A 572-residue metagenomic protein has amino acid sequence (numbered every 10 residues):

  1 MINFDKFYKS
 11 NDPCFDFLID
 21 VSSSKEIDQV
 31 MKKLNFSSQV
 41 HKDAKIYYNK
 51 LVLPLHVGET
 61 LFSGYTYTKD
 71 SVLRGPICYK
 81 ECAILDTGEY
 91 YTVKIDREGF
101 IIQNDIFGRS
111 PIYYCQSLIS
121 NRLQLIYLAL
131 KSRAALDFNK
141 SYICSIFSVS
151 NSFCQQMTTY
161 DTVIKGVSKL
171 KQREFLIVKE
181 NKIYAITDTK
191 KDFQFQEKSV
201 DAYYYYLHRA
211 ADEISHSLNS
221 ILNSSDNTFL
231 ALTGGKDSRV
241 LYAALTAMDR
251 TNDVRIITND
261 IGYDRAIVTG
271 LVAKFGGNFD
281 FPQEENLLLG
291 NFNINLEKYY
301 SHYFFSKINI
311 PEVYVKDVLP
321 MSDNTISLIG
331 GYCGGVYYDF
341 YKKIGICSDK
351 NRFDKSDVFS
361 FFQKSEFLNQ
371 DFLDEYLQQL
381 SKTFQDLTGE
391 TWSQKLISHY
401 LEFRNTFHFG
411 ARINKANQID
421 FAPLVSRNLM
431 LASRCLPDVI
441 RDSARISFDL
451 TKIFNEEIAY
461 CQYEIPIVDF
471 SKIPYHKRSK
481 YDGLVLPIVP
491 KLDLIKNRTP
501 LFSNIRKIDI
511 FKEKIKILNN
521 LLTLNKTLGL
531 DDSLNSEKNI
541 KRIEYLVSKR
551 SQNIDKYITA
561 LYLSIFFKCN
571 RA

Functional and structural regions predicted by a protein language model:
M1-L232, V240-L287: Cysteine-centered catalytic environments shared across enzyme families
I2, S10-P13, D28, S63 (+8 more regions): An N-terminal alpha-helical hairpin/helix-loop-helix interaction module that forms a charged, gly/pro-flexible surface
F4-F7, E180, D192-E390, A411-I458 (+4 more regions): ATP-dependent adenylate-handling active sites, centered on carboxylate activation for C-N bond formation
L125-C144, V149-S152, D442-Y475: Charge-dense polyanion-binding interfaces
D137-C144, Q385-L396, R441-D442, R542-A560 (+1 more regions): Structural motif
S145-Q155, Q394-R412, D449-I453, Q552-R571: Short, hydrophobic/amphipathic alpha-helical patches that form generic packing surfaces within helical domains
I164-K165, K415, R445-F448, Q462-I467 (+3 more regions): Short coil/turn segments at secondary-structure boundaries
E457-S551: PAPS-dependent sulfotransferase catalytic core
